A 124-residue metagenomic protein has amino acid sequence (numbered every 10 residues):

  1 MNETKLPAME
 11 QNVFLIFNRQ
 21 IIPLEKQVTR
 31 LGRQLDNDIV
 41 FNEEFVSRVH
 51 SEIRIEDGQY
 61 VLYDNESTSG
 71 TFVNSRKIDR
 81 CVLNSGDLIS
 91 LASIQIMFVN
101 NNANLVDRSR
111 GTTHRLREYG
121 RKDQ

Functional and structural regions predicted by a protein language model:
M1-V13, I94-Q124: Regulatory inter-domain linker segments that are low-complexity and enriched for serine/threonine/proline
N2-F45, R121-Q124: N-terminal beta-hairpin/loop module of FHA
L15, V61-D64, V73, V99 (+1 more regions): Compositionally biased, intrinsically disordered low-complexity regions enriched in proline and serine
P23-S93: Forkhead-associated
